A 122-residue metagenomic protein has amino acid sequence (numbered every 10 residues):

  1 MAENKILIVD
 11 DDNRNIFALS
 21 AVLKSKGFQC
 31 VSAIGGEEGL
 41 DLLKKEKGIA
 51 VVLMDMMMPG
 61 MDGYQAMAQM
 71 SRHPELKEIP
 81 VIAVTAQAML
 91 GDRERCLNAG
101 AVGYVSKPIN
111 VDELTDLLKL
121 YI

Functional and structural regions predicted by a protein language model:
F17-S25: Charged docking surfaces used in two-component/phosphorelay signaling
S32-D41, G63: Helix N-cap/capping motif at the beta->alpha junctions
D41, Y64-K77: Short amphipathic alpha-helix used as the core "switch/output" element in two-component signaling
K47-L53: Active-site beta3 strand of CheY-like receiver
D55, T85: Active-site residues of response regulator receiver
M58: Receiver (REC) domain active-site loop signature in two-component systems and cognate sites in sensor histidine kinases
Q65, K77, A88-G103, D116: Alpha4 helix (beta4-alpha4-beta5 surface) of REC/receiver domains from two-component response regulators
I109-L118: C-terminal output helix
